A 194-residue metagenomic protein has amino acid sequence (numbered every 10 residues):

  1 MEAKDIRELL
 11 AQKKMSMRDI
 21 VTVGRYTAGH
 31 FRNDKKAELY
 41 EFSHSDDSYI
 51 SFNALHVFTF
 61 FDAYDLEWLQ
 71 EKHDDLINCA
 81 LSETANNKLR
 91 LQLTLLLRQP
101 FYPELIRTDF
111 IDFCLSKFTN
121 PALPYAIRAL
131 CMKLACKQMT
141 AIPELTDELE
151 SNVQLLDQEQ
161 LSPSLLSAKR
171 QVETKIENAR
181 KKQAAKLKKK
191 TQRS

Functional and structural regions predicted by a protein language model:
M1-S194: Alpha-helical scaffold domains
